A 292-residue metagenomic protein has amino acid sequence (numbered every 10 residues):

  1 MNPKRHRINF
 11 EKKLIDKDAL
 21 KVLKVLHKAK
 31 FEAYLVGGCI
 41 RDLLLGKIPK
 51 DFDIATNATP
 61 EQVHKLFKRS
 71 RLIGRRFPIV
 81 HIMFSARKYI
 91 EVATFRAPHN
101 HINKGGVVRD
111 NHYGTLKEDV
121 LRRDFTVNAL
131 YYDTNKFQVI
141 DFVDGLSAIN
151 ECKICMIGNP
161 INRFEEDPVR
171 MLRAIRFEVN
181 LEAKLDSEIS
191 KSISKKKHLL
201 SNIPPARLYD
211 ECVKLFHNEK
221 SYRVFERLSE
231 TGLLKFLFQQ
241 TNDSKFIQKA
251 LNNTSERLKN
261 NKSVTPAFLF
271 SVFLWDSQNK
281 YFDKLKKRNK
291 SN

Functional and structural regions predicted by a protein language model:
M1-N292: Catalytic cores of the polymerase beta-like nucleotidyltransferase superfamily and closely associated nucleotide
